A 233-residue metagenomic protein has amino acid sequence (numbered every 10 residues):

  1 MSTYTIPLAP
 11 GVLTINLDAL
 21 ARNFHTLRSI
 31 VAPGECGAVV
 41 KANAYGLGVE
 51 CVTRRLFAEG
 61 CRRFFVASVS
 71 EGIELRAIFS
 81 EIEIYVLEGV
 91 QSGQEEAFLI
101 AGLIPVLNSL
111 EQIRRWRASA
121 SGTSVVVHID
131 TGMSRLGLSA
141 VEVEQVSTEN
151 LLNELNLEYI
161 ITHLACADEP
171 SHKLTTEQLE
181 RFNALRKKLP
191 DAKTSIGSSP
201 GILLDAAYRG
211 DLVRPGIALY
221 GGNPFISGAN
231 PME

Functional and structural regions predicted by a protein language model:
M1-I104: A charged N-terminal "starter" segment
L8, A42-E50, R54-A58, L99 (+2 more regions): Active-site loop/helix belt of alpha/beta enzymes
D18, R22-H25, E111-R114, E177-E180: Short, contiguous clusters of charged residues that form electrostatic/catalytic patches at enzyme active sites, used
P33, S68, S92, S109 (+2 more regions): Intrinsic-disorder/low-complexity, polar/charged segments
F65, Y85-E88, V106-L107, I161 (+2 more regions): Conserved beta-strand positions in the central sheet of alpha/beta enzyme cores
S70, E88-G93, S109-I113, I129-T131 (+2 more regions): Short, acidic/turn-prone active-site loops that include or flank metal/cofactor- and phosphate-binding residues
G102-E111, S119-T123: A mid-sequence interfacial segment
